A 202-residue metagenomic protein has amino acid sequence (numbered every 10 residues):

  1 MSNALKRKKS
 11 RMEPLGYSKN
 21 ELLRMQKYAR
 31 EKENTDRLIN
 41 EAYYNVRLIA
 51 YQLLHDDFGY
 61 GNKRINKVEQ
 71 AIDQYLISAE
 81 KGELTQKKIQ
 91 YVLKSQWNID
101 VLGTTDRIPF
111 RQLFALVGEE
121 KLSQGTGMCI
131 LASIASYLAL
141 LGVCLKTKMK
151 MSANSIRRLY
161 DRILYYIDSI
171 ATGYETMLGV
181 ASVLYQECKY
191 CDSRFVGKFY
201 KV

Functional and structural regions predicted by a protein language model:
A4-L53, G82-C144, M177-V202: Intrinsic disorder/low-complexity detector
Y44-N45, F58, I65-Q70, R158: Short, Lys/Arg-enriched phosphate-binding patches
V68-I77, L159-D168: Amphipathic alpha-helical segments that form the core helices of the histone-fold
L76-K81, Q90, I167-Y174: Extended, folded domain segments that form the structural surfaces/walls around functional sites
S155: Long C-terminal interaction/binding lobes of large macromolecular proteins
